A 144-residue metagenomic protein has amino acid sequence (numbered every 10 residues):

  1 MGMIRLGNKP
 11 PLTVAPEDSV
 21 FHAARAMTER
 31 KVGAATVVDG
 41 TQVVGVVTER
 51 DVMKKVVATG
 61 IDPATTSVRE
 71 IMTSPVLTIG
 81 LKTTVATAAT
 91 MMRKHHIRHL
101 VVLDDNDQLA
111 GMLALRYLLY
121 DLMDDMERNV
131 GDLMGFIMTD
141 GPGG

Functional and structural regions predicted by a protein language model:
M1-P10, T48-G80, T84-R93, L115-G144: Tandem CBS (Bateman) regulatory domains
P10-T13, Q42-V43, T78, Q108: Short, flexible active-site loop motifs that bind/organize anionic cofactors or intermediates
T13-K31, V38, T78-H96, L103 (+1 more regions): The conserved cystathionine-beta-synthase
A15, S19, D39, V44 (+2 more regions): Alpha-helix N-cap/loop-to-helix boundary motif
D18-E29, I61-I71, N106-D107: Short, charge-rich amphipathic segments
M27-R30, A35-D51, M92, L100-L118: A glycine-centered beta-loop-beta connector
